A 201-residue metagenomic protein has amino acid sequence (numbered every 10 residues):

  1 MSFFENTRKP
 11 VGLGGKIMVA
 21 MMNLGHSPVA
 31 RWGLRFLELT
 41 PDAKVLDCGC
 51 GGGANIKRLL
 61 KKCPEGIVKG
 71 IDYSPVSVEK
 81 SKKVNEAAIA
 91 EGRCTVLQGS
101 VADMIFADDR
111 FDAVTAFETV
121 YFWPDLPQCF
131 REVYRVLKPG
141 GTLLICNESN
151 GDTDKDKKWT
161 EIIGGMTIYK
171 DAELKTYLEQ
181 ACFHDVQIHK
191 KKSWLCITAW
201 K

Functional and structural regions predicted by a protein language model:
P10-N23, T142-T198: C-terminal alpha-helical "lid/dimerization" subdomain adjacent to the S-adenosyl-L-methionine
L24-A43, R58: Conserved alpha-helix/loop element of class I SAM-dependent methyltransferases that forms part of the SAM/SAH-binding
L37-L39, K62-C63, A88, L137: A generic alpha-to-beta junction signature in SAM-dependent methyltransferases
D42, L137-T142: Short glycine-dipeptide loop
K44-D103: Class I SAM-dependent methyltransferase SAM/SAH-binding core
A102-A113: A short acidic, Gly/Pro-enriched loop at the edge of an enzyme's catalytic core that lines a small-molecule cofactor
A113-D125: A short SAM/SAH-binding and catalytic strip from SAM-dependent methyltransferases
P127-P139: A short glycine-rich, Lys/Arg-flanked "PGG" loop and its adjoining helix->strand segment in the class I
